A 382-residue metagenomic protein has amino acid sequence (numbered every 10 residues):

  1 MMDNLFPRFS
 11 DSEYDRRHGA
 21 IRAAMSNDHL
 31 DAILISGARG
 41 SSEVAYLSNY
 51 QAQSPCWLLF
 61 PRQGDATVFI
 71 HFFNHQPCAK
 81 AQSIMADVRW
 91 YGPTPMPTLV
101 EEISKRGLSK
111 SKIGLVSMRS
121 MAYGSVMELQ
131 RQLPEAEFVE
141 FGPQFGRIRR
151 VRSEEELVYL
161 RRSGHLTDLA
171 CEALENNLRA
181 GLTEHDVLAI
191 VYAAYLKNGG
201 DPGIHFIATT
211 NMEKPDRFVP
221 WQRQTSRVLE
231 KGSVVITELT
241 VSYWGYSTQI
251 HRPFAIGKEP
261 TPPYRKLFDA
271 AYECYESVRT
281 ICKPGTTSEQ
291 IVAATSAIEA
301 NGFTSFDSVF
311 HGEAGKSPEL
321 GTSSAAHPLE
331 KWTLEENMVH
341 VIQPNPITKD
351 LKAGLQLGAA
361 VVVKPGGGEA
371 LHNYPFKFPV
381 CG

Functional and structural regions predicted by a protein language model:
M1-G382: Active-site neighborhoods and metal-handling regions in enzymes and metal-associated proteins
